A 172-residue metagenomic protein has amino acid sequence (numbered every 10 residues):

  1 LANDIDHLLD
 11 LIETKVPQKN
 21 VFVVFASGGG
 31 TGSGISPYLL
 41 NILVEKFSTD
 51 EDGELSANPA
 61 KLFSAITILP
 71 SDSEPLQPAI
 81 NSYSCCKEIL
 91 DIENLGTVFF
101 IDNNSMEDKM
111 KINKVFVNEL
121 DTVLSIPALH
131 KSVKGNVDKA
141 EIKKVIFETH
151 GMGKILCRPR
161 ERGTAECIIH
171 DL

Functional and structural regions predicted by a protein language model:
L1-L172: Tubulin/FtsZ superfamily GTPase core signature
